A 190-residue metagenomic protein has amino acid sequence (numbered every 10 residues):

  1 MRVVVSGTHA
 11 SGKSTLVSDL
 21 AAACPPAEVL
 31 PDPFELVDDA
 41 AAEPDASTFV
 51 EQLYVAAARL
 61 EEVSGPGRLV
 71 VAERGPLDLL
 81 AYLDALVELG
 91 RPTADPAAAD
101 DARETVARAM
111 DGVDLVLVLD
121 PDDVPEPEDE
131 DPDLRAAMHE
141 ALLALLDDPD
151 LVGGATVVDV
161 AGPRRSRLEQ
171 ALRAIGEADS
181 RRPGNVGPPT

Functional and structural regions predicted by a protein language model:
M1-R2: Pre-Walker A (Motif I) flank of P-loop NTPase domains
V5: Hydrophobic anchor at the beta1->P-loop junction of P-loop NTPases
H9: The conserved Walker
G12: Conserved glycine(s) of the Walker
T15-E61: Conserved substrate/cofactor phosphate-moiety recognition/catalytic segment in nucleotide-dependent phosphotransferases
D32-P33, E73-P76, Y82-L83, L117-D123: Short loop/turn segments at strand-loop or loop-helix junctions that form parts of catalytic or ligand-binding pockets
T48-D111: Glycine-rich phosphate-binding loop used to anchor ATP phosphates in small-molecule kinases, encompassing both
L86-G162, D179, N185-P189: A glycine- and Lys/Arg-enriched "phosphate-lid" helix/loop adjacent to the NTP-binding pocket of small-molecule kinases
